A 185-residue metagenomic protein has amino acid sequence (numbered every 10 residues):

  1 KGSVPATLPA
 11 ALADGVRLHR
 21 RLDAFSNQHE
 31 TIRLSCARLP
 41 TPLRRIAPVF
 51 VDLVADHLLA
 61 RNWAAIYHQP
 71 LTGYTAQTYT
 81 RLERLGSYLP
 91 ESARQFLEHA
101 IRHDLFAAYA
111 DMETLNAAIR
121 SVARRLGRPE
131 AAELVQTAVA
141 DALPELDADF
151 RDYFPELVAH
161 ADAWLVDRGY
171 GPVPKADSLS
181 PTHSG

Functional and structural regions predicted by a protein language model:
K1-H183: N-terminal leader/auxiliary helical segments
